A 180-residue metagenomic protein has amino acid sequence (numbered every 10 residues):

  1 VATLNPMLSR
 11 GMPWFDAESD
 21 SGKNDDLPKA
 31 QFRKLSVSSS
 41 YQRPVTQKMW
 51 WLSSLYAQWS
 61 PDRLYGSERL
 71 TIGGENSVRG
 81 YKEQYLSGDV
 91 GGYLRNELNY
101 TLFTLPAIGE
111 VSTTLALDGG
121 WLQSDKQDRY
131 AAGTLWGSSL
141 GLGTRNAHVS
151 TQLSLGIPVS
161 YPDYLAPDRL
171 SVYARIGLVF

Functional and structural regions predicted by a protein language model:
V1-G119, Q123-D125, Y164-A166, I176: C-terminal outer-membrane beta-barrel translocator/porin domains of Gram-negative envelope proteins and their
T114-A116, V149-G156: Conserved active-site loop/cleft motifs that coordinate metal ions or position small ligands
L122, A131-G133: C-terminal soluble interaction/assembly domains
K126-D128, S139: Short beta-alpha junctions and helix-cap segments that line functional grooves
L135-G143: Short glycine-rich, acidic/polar surface loops and turns
L142-V149, D168-F180: Outer-membrane beta-barrel "beta-signal"
I157-V172: Outer-membrane beta-barrel translocator/channel fold
